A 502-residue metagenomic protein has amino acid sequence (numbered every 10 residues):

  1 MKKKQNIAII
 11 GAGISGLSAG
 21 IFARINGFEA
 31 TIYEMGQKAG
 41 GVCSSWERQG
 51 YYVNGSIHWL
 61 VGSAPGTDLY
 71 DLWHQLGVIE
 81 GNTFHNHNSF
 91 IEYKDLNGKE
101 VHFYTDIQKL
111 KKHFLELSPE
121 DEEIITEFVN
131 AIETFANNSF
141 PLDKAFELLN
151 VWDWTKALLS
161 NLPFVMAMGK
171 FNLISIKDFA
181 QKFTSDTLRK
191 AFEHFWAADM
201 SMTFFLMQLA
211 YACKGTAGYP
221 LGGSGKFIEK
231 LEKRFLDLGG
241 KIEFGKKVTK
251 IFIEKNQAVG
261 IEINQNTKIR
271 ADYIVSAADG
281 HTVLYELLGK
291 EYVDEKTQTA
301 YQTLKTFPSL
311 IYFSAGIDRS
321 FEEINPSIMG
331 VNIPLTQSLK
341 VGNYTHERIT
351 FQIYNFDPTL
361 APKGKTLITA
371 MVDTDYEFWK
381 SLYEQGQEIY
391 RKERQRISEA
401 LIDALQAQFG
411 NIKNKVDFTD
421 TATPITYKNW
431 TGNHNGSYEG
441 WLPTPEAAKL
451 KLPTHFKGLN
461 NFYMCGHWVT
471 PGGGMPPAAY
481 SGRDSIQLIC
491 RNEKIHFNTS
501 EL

Functional and structural regions predicted by a protein language model:
K2-N137: N-terminal glycine-rich phosphate/pyrophosphate-binding loop and immediately adjacent elements
E133-L238, W430-P445: Active-site/ligand-binding neighborhood in enzyme catalytic cores
D186-D199, G410-P471: A glycine-rich dinucleotide-binding beta-alpha-beta segment and adjacent secondary-structure elements that constitute
Y219, T249-K363: Mid-domain catalytic core of redox enzymes that form a hydrophobic substrate pocket/lid adjacent to a catalytic redox
F235-V248: A conserved beta-strand/loop element that lines the FAD pocket in flavoprotein oxidoreductases
I253, R491-L502: Active-site-proximal substrate-binding core of FAD-dependent oxidoreductases
D318-I425: C-terminal segments that line or cap access tunnels to active or ligand-binding sites in enzymes and enzyme-associated
V469-I489: A conserved FAD-binding loop/helix module that cradles the flavin
